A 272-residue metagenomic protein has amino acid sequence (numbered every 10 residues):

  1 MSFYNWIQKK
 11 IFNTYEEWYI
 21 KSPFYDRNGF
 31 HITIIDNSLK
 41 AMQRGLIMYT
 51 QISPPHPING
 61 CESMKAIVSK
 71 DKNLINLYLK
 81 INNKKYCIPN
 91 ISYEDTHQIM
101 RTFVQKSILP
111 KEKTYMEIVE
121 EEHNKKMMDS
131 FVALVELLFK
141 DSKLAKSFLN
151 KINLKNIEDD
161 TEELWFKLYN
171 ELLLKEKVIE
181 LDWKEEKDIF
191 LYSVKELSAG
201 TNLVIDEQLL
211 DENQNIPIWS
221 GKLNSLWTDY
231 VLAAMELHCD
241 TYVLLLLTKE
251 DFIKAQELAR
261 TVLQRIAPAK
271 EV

Functional and structural regions predicted by a protein language model:
S2, W6, I34-S38, D95 (+8 more regions): Exposed alpha-helical structural elements
S2-M128, D211, L223-V272: Acidic, proline/glycine-rich low-complexity IDRs
Q43-N59, K140-A145, W165-V178, V204-D211: Short charge-dense sequence patches
I58-V68, Y93, I152-D160, V178-I189 (+1 more regions): Phosphate-binding glycine-rich loops and adjacent basic patches that engage nucleotide phosphates, nucleic-acid
E121-T201: N-terminal, charge-rich interaction modules
E176-A233: Surface-exposed, low-hydrophobicity interaction/linker segments
